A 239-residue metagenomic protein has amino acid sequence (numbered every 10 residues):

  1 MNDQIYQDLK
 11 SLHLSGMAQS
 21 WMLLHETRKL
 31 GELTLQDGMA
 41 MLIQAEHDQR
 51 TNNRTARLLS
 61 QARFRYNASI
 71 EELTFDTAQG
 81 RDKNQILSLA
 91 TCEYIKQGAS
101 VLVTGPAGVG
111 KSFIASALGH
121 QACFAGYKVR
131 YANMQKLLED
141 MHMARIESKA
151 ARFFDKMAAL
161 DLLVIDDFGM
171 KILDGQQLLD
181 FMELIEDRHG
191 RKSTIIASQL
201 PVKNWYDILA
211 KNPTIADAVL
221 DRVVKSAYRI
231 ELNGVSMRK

Functional and structural regions predicted by a protein language model:
M1-Q7: Intrinsically disordered, low-complexity and often Lys/Arg-enriched segments
Q7, Q19-M22, A40-M41, E71 (+7 more regions): Solvent-exposed alpha-helical segments within well-ordered globular domains of core cellular machineries
D8-L14, K29-L30, S60-R81: Dynamic helix-loop-helix/coil hinge segments at AAA+ ATPase domain boundaries and subdomain interfaces
L14-R65: Interdomain "pre-motor" coupling segment immediately N-terminal to P-loop NTPase/helicase cores
Q36, R81-A159: Conserved P-loop
A45, Q121-A125, D187: Active-site catalytic microenvironments for nucleophilic, acid-base chemistry
K128, K136-A159, F168-K239: Replace "adjacent to P-loop NTPase cores in ATP/GTP-dependent enzymes" with "adjacent to NTP-binding cores
